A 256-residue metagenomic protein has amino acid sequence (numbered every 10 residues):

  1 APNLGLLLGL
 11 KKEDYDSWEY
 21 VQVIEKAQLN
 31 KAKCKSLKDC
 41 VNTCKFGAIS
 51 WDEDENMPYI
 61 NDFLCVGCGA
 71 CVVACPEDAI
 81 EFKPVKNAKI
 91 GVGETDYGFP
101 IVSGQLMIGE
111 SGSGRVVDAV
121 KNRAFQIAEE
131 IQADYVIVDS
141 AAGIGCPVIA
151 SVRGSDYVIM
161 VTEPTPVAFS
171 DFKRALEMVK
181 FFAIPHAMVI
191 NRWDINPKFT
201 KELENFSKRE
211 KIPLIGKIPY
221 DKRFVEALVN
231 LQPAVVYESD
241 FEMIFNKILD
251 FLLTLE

Functional and structural regions predicted by a protein language model:
A1, G143, T165-V167, W193-P197 (+1 more regions): Conserved nucleotide-binding/hydrolysis micro-motifs of P-loop NTPases
A1-I24, N56-V72: Walker A/P-loop NTP-binding active-site region of P-loop NTPases, recognizing the glycine-rich GxxxxGKT/S
A1-L4, P84-I90: Short beta-strand-centered segment that lines the nucleotide-binding/catalytic pocket of NTP-utilizing
Q28-G47, Y59-D78: Cysteine-centered iron-sulfur cluster-binding motifs in ferredoxin-type domains/subunits of redox enzymes
Q105-I108, G112, V117-P147: Switch II (G3) loop of P-loop NTPases
G145-P166: Inter-motif core of Ras-like GTPase G domains
M178-E256: C-terminal lobe/tail of nucleotide-utilizing enzymes
